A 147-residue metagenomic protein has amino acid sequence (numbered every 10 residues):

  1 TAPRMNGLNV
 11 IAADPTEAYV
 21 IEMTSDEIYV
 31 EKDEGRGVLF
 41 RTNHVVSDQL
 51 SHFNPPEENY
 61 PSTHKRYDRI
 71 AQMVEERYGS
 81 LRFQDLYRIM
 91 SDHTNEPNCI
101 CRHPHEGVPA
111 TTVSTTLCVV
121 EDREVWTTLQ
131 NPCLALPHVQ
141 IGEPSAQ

Functional and structural regions predicted by a protein language model:
T1-I21, D26-Q147: C-terminus-biased signal that marks the final domain/tail of proteins
